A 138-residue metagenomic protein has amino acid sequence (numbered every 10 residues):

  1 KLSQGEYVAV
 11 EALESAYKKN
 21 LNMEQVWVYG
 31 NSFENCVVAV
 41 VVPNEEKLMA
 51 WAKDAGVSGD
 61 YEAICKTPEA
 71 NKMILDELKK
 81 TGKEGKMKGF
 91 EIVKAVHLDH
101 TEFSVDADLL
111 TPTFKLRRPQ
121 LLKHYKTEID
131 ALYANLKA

Functional and structural regions predicted by a protein language model:
K1-E91, H97, E102: AMP-binding/adenylate-forming catalytic core of the ANL superfamily
L2, R118-P119: Hydrophobic alpha-helical segments, especially transmembrane helices and their immediate juxtamembrane helical caps
C36-V37, P119-L121: Conserved cytosolic headpiece of P-type ATPases
Y61-N71, Y125-A138: Acidic/polar alpha-helix N-cap and adjacent early helical turns within long charge-rich amphipathic helices/linkers
